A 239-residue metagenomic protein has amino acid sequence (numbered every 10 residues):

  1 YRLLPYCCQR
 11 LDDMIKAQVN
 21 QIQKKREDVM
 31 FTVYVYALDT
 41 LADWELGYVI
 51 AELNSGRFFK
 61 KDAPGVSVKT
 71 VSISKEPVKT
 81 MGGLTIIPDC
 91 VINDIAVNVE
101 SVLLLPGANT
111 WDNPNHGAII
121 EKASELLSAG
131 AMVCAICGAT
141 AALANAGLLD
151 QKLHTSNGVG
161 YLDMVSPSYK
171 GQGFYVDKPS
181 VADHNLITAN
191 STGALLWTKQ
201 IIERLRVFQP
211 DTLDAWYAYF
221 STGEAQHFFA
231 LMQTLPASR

Functional and structural regions predicted by a protein language model:
Y1, Y6-V29: Short, Lys/Arg-enriched N-terminal segments with co-localized hydrophobic residues within the first ~10-30 amino acids
F31-A42, Y48, S55-S74, L84 (+2 more regions): Active-site-adjacent pocket-lining segments in enzyme domains
T80: Active-site alpha/beta core segments
